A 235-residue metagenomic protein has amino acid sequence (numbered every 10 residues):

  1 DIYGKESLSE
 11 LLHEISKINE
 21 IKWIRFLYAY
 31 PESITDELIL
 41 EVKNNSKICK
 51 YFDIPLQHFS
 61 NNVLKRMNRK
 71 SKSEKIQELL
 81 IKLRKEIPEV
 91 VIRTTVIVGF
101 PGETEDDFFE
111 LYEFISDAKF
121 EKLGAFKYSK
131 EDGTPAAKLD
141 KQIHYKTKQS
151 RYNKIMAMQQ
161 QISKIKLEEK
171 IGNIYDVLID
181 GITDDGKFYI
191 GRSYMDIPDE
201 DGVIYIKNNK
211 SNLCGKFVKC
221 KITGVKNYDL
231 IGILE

Functional and structural regions predicted by a protein language model:
D1-F108: Conserved SAM/AdoMet-binding glycine-rich loop
D1-I21, R66-M67, Y128-Q161: Radical SAM enzyme [4Fe-4S]-AdoMet core and its adjacent flexible, acidic and glycine-rich loops/tails across
K22, E121, F126, K216: Short acidic/polar active-site loop segments enriched in Thr and Asp
F26, I54, T95, I115 (+4 more regions): Conserved, mostly hydrophobic/aromatic
F52, E74-K85, F109, S116-D117 (+2 more regions): Proteins enriched for Cys/Gly/acidic motifs involved in redox and nucleic-acid/cofactor modification
P55-S60, K127-D132, S193-M195: Short, small-residue-rich loop/turn micro-motifs
E103, D117-F120: Contiguous mid-protein beta-loop-alpha structural module that forms a pocket-lining wall or clamp of enzyme active
K138-E235: Terminal RNA-binding accessory module
